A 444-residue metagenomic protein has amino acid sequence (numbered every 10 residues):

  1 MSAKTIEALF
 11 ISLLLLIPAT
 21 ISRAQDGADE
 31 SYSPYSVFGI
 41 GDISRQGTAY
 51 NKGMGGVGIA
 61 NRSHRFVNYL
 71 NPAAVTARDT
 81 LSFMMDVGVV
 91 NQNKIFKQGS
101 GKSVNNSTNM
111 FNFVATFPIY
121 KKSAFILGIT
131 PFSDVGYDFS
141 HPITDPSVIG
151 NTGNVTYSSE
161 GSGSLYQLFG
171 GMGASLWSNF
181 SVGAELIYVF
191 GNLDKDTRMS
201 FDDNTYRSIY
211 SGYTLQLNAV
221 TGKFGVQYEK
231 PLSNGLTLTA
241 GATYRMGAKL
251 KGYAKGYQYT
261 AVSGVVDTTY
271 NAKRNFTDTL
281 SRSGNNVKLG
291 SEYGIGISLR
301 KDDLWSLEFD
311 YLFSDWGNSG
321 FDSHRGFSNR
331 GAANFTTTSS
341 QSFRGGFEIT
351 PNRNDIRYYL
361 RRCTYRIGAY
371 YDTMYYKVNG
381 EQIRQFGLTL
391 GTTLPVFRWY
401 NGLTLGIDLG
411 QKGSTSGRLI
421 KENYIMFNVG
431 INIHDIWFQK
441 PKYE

Functional and structural regions predicted by a protein language model:
M1-F10: Bacterial N-terminal signal peptides that target proteins for export
L9-P18: Bacterial N-terminal signal peptides
I11, A60-R62, Q167-L168: Short hydrophobic "helix-edge" motifs at membrane interfaces and signal-peptide entry regions
P18-T20, T336: Extended, hydrophobic interaction surfaces within ordered domains
R23-S133: N-terminal, post-signal peptide beta-strand-biased segments of exported outer-membrane/organellar beta-barrel and other
Q25-K52, K122-E444: Outer-membrane beta-barrel porins/channels
